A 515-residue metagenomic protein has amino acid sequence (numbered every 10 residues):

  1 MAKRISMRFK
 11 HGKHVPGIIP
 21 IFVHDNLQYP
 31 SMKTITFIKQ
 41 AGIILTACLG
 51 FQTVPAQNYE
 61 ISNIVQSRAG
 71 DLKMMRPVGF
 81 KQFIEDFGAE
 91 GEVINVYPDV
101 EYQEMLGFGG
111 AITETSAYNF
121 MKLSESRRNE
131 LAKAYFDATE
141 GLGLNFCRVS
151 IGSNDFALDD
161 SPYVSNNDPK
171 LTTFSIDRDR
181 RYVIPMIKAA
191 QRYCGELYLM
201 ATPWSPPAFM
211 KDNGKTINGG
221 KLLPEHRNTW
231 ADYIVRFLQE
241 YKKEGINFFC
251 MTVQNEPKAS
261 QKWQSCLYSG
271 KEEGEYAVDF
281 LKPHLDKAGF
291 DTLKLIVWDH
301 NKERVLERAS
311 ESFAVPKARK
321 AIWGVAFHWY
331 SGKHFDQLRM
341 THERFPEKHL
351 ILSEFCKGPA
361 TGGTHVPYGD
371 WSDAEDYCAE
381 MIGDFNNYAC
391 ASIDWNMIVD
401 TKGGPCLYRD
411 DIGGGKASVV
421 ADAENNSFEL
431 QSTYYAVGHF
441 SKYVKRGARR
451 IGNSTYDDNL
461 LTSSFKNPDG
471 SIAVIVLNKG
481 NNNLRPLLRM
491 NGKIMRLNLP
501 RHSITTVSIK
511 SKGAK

Functional and structural regions predicted by a protein language model:
M1-N58: Bacterial Sec-dependent N-terminal signal peptides
T34, P55-Q57, D99-Y102, F136-G141 (+5 more regions): A general structural signal for short secondary-structure junctions and capping/turn motifs
F51, M251-V253: Short, surface-exposed recognition loops or helix-turn segments adjacent to catalytic cores
Y59-G70, G88-E92, M200-A201, D232-Q239 (+2 more regions): Substrate-binding and catalytic surfaces of secreted/luminal carbohydrate-active proteins
M75-F248, S269, D279: N-terminal catalytic cores of secreted or lumenal carbohydrate-active enzymes
I112, I151, N255, H328-W329 (+1 more regions): Residues that line or immediately flank small-molecule/substrate-binding pockets and catalytic motifs
T113, T252, T505: Ser/Thr-centric signal marking residues that sit in or immediately flank functional binding/regulatory motifs
Q254-S260: Short, conserved phosphate-binding/catalytic loop or strand-edge motifs used in phosphoryl-/nucleotidyl-transfer
